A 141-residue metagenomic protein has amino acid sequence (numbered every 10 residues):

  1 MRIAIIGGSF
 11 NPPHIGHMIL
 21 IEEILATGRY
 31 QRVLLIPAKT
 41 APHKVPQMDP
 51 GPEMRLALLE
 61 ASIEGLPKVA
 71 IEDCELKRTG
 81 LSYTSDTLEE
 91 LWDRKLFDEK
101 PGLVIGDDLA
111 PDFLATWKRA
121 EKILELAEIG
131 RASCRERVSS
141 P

Functional and structural regions predicted by a protein language model:
M1-R137: Nucleotidyltransferase catalytic core that binds NTPs
